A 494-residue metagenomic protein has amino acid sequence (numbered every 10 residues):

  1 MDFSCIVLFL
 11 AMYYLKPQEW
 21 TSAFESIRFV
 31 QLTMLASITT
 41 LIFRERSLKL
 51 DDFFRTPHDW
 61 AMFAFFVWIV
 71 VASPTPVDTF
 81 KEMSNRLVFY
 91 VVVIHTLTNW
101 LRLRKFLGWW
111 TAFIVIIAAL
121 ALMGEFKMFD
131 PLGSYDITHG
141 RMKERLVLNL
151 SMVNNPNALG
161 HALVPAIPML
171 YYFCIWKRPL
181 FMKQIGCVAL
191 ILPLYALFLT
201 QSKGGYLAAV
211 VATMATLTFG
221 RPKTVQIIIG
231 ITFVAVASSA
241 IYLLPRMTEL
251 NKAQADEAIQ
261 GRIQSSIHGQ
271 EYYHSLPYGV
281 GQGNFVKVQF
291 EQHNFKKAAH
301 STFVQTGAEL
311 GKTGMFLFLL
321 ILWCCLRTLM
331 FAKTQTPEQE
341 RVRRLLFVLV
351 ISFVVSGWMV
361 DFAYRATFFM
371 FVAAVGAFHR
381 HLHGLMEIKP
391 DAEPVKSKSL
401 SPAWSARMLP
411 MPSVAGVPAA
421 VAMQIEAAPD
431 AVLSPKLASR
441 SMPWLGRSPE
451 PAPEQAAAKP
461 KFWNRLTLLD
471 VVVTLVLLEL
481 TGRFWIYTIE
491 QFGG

Functional and structural regions predicted by a protein language model:
M1-F3, L41-W60, F173-V188, G220-I229 (+1 more regions): Membrane-interface helix-loop-helix junctions at transmembrane boundaries of multi-pass membrane enzymes, predominantly
M1-V71, D78, L101-R104, G108 (+3 more regions): Transmembrane signal-anchor hairpin modules in multi-pass inner-membrane enzymes, especially those that act on
S4-Y14, L329-D361, K396: Loop-to-helix entry and N-terminal half of a specific, functionally important transmembrane alpha helix in multi-pass
M62-V70, N85-F89, K105-R145, S151-F219 (+7 more regions): Alpha-helical transmembrane segments of multi-pass inner-membrane proteins
A119-D130, Y195-T200, L217-E257, I267-H274 (+1 more regions): A membrane-periplasm/extracellular boundary helix in multi-pass inner-membrane enzymes that assemble envelope glycans
K143-V147, L243-L310, F331-L345: Long extracytoplasmic/lumenal interhelical loops at the membrane interface of multi-pass membrane proteins
V147, S151, L194-L199, G205 (+4 more regions): A conserved mid-to-late transmembrane alpha helix and its immediate loop/hinge that forms the functional core
I185, M214, L310-S352, R380: Hydrophobic transmembrane alpha-helices and their immediate junctions
